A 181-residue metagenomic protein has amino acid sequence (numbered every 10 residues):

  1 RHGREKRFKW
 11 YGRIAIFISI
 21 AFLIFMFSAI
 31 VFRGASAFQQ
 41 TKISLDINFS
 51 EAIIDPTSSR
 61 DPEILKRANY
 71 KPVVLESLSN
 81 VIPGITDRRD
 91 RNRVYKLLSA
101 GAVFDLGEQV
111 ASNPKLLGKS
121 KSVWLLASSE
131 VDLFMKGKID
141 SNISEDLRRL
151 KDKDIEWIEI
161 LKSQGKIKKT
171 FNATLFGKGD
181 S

Functional and structural regions predicted by a protein language model:
R1-Y11, V31-S181: Membrane-topology segments of multi-pass transport proteins
I16-G34, S181: Membrane-water interface segments at the C-terminal ends of transmembrane alpha-helices in multi-pass inner-membrane
